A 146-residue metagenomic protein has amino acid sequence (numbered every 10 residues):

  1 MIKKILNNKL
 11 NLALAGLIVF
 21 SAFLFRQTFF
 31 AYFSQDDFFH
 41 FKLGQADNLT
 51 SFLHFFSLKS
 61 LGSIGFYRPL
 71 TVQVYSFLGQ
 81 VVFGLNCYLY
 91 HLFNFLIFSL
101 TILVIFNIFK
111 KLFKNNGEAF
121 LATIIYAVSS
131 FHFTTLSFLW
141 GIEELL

Functional and structural regions predicted by a protein language model:
M1-F23: Start-transfer (signal-anchor) and selected internal transmembrane alpha helices of multi-pass inner/ER membrane
A22-Q45: Helix-to-loop transition at the C-terminal end of transmembrane segments
T28-Y32, L49-Q73, C87-F93: Membrane-proximal lumenal/periplasmic loop motifs of glycosylation machinery
F83-L89, L112-L121, I142: Membrane-helix interface segments
L92-N116, F133: Transmembrane-helix motifs of polytopic, lipid-linked glycan transferases
A122-S130: Short helix- or helix-capping micro-motifs that position conserved polar/aromatic residues at function-defining sites
S137-E144: Short acidic/glycine- and proline-prone juxtamembrane loop motifs at membrane-interface regions of multi-pass membrane
